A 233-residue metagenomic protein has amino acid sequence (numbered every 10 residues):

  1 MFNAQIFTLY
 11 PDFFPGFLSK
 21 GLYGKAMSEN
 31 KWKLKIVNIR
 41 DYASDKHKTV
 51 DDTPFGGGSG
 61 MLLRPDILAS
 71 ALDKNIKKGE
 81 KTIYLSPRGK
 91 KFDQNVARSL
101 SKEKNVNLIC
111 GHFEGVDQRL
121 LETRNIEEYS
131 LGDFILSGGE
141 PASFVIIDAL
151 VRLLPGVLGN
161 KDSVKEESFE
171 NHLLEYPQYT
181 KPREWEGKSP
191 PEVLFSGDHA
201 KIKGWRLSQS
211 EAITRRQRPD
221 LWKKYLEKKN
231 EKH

Functional and structural regions predicted by a protein language model:
N3-D41: Glycine-rich, flexible N-terminal cofactor/catalytic loop recognition
Q5-F7, K35-V37, I83, V106-N107 (+1 more regions): Hydrophobic/aromatic beta-strand patches that form the interior of the parallel beta-sheet core in alpha/beta enzyme
Y23, V50-P54, L68, K91: Metabolite-binding pocket within alpha/beta catalytic cores that recognizes anionic/polar moieties
N38-T49, I126: Short, hydrophobic/aliphatic alpha-helical segments
S44, D51, F55-D66: A short aromatic-anchored loop/beta-hairpin motif
L62-H112, D117-Q118: S-adenosyl-L-methionine/SAH cofactor-binding core of RNA-modifying enzymes
V116, L120-F169: Structured adenosyl-cofactor binding patch, chiefly the S-adenosyl-L-methionine
F169-L226: Long, charged alpha-helical interface segments
